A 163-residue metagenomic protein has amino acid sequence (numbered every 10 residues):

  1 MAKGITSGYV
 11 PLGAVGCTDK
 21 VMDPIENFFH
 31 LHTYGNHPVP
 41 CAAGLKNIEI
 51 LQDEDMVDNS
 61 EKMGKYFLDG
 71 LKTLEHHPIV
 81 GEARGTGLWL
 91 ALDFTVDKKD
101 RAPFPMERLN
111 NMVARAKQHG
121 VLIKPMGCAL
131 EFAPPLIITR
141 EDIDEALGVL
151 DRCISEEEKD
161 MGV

Functional and structural regions predicted by a protein language model:
M1-V163: Conserved N-terminal phosphate-binding loop of PLP-dependent enzymes in the Aspartate aminotransferase
